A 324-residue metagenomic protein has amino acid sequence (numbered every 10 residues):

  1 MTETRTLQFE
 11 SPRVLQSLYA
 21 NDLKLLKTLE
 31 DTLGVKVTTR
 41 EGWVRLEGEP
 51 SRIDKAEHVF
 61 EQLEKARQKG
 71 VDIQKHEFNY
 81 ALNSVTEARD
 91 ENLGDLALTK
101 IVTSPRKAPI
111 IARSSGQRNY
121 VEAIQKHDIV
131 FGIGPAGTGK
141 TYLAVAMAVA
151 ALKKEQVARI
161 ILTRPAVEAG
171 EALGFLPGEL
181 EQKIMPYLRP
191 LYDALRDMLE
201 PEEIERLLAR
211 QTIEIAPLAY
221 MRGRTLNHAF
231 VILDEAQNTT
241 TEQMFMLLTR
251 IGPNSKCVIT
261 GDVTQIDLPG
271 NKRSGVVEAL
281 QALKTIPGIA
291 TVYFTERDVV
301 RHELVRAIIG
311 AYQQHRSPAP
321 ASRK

Functional and structural regions predicted by a protein language model:
M1-Q16: Short glycine-/aliphatic-rich beta-strand segments at the starts of folded cytosolic domains
P12, P50-S51, N238, V299: Short, surface-exposed acidic/glycine-rich loop or hinge patches that mediate macromolecular interfaces
V14-D31: Short amphipathic alpha-helix segments
L18, A56-V59, M244: Hydrophobic side chains in well-ordered alpha-helices
K27, L33-K36, G42: Compact, well-ordered interaction domains used in eukaryotic information-processing assemblies
T38-A97: Interdomain "pre-motor" coupling segment immediately N-terminal to P-loop NTPase/helicase cores
W43, R106-S115, N119, A123-L233 (+1 more regions): Conserved helicase motor core of SF1/SF2 NTP-dependent helicases
A97-P109: Conserved adenine-nucleotide phosphate-binding loops and their immediately adjacent elements
